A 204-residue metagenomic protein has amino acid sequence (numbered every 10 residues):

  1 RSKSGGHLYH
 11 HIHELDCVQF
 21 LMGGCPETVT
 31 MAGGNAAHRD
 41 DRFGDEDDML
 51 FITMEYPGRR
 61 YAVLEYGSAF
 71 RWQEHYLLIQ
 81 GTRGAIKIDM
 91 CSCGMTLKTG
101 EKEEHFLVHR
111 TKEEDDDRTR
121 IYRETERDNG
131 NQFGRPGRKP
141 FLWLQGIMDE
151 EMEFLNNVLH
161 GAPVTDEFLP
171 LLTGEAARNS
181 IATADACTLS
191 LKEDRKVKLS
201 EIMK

Functional and structural regions predicted by a protein language model:
R1-W72, Y76-L78, S92, E175: Rossmann-like dinucleotide-binding domain that binds NAD(P)(H)
H11-L15, I147-E151, S180: A structural signal for well-ordered alpha-helical scaffolds and beta->alpha junctions
V18-L21, A85-I86, G161, S180: Change "in soluble alpha/beta enzymes" to "in soluble alpha/beta proteins
R42-F43, D48, Y56, R83-E175: C-terminal glycine/acidic-rich active-site capping loop/insertion
Y61, A85, K196: Short, mixed charged/polar active-site loops that provide acid/base catalysis or chelate metal/phosphate cofactors
V63-L64, I88, L97, S190: Short hydrophobic/aromatic-rich beta-strand segments that constitute the beta-sheet cores of beta-sandwich/beta-barrel
E153-K204: C-terminal helix-rich "cap/oligomerization" subdomain common to oxidoreductases
